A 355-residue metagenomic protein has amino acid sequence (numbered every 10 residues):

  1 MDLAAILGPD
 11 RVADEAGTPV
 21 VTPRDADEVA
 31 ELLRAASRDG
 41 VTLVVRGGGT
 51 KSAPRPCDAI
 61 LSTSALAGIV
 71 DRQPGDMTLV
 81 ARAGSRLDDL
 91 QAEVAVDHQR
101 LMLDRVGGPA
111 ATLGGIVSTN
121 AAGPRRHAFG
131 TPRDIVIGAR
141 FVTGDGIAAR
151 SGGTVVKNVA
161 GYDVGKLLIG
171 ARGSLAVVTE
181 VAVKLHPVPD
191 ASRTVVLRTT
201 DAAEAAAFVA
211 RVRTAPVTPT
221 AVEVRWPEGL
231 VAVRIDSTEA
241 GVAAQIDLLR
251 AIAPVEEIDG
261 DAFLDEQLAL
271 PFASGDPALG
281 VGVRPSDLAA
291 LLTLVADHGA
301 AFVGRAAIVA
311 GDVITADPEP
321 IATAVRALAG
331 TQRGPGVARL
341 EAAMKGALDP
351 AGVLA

Functional and structural regions predicted by a protein language model:
M1-P19, R38-T50, T323-R339: N-terminal accessory segments
L3, A35-A36, F208-R213, A244-P254 (+2 more regions): Short amphipathic alpha-helices in soluble, non-transmembrane regions that often serve as interface/regulatory elements
V12-D104: Glycine-rich N-terminal segment of FAD-binding domains in flavoprotein oxidoreductases, spanning the beta-loop-helix
P19, P227-A240, A307-D317: A generic structural motif
V41, P54-P56, S62-S64, G107-G108 (+1 more regions): Conserved glycine-rich FAD pyrophosphate-binding loop
L87, V96, L101-T218: FAD-binding subdomain of flavoenzyme oxidoreductases
S192, R198-I258: A conserved active-site cap/scaffold subdomain adjacent to cofactor or substrate pockets
